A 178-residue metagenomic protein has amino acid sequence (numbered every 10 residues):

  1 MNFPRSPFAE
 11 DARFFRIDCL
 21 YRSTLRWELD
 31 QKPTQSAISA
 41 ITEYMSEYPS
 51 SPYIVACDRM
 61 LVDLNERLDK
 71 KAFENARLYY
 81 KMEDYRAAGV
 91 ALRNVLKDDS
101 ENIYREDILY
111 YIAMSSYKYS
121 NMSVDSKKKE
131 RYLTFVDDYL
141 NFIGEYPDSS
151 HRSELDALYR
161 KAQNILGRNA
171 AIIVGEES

Functional and structural regions predicted by a protein language model:
M1-S178: Acidic, polar-rich low-complexity tracts and alpha-helical solenoid repeat scaffolds
